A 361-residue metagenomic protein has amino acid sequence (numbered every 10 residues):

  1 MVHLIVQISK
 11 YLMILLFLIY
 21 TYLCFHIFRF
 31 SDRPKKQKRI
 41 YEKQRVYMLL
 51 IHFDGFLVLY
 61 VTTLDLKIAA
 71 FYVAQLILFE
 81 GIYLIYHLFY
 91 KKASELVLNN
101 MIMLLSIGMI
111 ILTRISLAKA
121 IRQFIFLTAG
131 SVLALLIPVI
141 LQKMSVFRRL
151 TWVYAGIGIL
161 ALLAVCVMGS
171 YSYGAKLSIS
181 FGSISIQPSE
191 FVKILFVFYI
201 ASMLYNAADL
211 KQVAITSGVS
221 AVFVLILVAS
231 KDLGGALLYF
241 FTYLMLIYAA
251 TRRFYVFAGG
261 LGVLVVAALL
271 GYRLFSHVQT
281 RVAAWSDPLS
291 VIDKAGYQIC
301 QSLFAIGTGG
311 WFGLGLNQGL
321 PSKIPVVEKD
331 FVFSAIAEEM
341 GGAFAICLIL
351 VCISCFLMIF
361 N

Functional and structural regions predicted by a protein language model:
M1-F17: Hydrophobic transmembrane alpha-helical segments in integral membrane proteins
V2-H3, F56-L64, R114-S116: Transmembrane helix-loop junctions at the membrane interface of multipass transporters and ion channels
I19-H26, Y83-L84: Alpha-helical transmembrane segments
L23-Y41: Membrane-interface helix-loop junction between the first two transmembrane segments
E42-L49, L98: Select subsegments of transmembrane alpha-helices in polytopic membrane proteins, especially boundary-proximal
D65-K294, S334, E338-N361: Hydrophobic alpha-helical transmembrane segments of multi-pass inner membrane proteins, especially in bacterial systems
I306-A343: Long extracytoplasmic/lumenal interhelical loops at the membrane interface of multi-pass membrane proteins
